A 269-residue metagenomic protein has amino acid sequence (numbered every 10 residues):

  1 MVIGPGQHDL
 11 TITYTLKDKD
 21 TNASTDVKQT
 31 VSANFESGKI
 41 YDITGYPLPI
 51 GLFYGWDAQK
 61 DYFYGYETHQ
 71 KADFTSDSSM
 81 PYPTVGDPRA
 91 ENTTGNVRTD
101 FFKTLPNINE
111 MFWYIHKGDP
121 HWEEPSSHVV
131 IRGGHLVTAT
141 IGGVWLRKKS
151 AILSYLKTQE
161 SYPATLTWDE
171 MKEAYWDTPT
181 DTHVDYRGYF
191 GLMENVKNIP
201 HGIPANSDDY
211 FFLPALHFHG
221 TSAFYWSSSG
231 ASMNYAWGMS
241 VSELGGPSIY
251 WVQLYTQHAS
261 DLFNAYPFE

Functional and structural regions predicted by a protein language model:
M1-S37, A90, T99, W122-E124 (+1 more regions): Tryptophan-paired
I3-G6, T13-K17, T30-E36, T44-Y46 (+5 more regions): A structural detector for beta-sheet-dominated domains
Q7-D9, Y54, A58, T68 (+3 more regions): Polar low-complexity intrinsically disordered regions enriched in Ser/Thr and small residues
D18, P49, S229-M233: Short loop/turn segments at secondary-structure transitions that flank enzyme active sites
K28-I50, T256-E269: A recurrent domain-boundary module in secreted/ectodomain proteins
E36-P83: Compositionally biased low-complexity segments at domain edges in trafficked proteins and select soluble regulators
Y64-L192: Low-complexity, serine/threonine/proline-enriched polar segments
G142-V144, K149-E269: C-terminal, surface-exposed recognition/capping segments
